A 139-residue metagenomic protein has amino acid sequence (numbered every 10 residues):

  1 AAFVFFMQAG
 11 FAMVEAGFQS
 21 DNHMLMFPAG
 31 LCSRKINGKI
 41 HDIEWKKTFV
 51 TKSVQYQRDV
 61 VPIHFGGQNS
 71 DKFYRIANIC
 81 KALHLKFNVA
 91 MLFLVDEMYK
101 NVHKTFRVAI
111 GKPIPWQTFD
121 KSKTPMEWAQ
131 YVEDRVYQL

Functional and structural regions predicted by a protein language model:
A1-F3: Catalytic core of membrane glycerolipid acyltransferases/transacylases, capturing the structured, soluble-facing
M7-L139: Non-catalytic C-terminal accessory region of glycerolipid acyltransferases and related lyso-lipid remodeling enzymes
